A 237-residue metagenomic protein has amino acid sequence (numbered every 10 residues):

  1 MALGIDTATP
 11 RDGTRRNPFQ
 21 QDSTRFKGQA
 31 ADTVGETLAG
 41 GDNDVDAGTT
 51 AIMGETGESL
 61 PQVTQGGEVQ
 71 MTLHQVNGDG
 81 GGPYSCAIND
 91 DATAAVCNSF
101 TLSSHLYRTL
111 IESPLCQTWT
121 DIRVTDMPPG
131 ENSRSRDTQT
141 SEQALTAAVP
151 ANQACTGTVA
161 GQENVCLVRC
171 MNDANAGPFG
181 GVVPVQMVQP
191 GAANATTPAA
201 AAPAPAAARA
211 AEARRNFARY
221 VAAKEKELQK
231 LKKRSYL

Functional and structural regions predicted by a protein language model:
M1-Q65, D79, A87, D91-V96: N-terminal "mature-chain" segments and other terminal, solvent-exposed stretches
G66-E68, G81, G161-V165: Extracellular Ig-like/FN3 beta-sandwich strand-entry sites
Q70-H74: Short edge beta-strand/loop segments characteristic of extracellular beta-sandwich folds
A92-L102, R108-V124: Short aromatic-acidic-glycine turn motif
D137-G157: A beta-strand/beta-hairpin structural motif
V149-N152, T158-G177, V182: Internal, hydrophobic beta-strand segments that form the core of beta-sheet-rich folds
P178-T196, A200-A208, R215: Short beta-strand elements
A207-L237: Fungal secretory targeting signals
